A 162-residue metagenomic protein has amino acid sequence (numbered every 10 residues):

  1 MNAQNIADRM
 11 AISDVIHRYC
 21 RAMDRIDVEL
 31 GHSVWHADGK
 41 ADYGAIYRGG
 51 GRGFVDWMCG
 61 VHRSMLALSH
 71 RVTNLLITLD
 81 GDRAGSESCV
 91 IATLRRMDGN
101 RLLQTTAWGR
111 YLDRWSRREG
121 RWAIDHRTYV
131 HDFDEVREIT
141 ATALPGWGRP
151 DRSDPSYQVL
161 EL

Functional and structural regions predicted by a protein language model:
M1-R25, E29-A37: Short, low-complexity N-terminal intrinsically disordered segments enriched in polar/charged residues
A7-S13, D56, L94, G148: Binding-site signature for planar aromatic cofactors or substrates
V28-L94: A solvent-exposed, acidic/Ser-Thr-rich amphipathic alpha-helical stretch
H70-V72, T106-Y111: Short, surface-exposed coil-to-beta transition loops
G85-E87, W108-I139: Short beta-strand edge/turn micro-motifs at domain boundaries
T93-L102, D134-E135: Short, cysteine-centered beta-strand-loop-beta hairpins and adjacent loop/turn segments enriched in charged/polar
D98-T105, T140-A143: Short, surface-exposed loop/helix-turn segments at secondary-structure junctions that function as lids/hinges flanking
E135-L162: Acidic/histidine-enriched, glycine/proline-rich intrinsically disordered or flexible terminal extensions
